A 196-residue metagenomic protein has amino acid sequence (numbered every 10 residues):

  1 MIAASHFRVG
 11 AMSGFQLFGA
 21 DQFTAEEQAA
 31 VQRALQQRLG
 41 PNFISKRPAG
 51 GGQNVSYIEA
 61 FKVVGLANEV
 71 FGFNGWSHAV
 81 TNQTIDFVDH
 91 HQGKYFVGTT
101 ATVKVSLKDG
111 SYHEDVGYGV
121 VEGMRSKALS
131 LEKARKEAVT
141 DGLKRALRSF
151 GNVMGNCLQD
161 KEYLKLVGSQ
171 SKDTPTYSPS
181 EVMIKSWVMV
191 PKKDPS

Functional and structural regions predicted by a protein language model:
I2-V64: N-terminal, Lys/Arg- and Ser/Thr-rich interaction peptides
S13, R38, G52, N68-F71 (+2 more regions): Alpha-helical structural elements
F23, V63, V70-V190: Positively charged, aromatic-enriched nucleic acid-contacting surfaces
